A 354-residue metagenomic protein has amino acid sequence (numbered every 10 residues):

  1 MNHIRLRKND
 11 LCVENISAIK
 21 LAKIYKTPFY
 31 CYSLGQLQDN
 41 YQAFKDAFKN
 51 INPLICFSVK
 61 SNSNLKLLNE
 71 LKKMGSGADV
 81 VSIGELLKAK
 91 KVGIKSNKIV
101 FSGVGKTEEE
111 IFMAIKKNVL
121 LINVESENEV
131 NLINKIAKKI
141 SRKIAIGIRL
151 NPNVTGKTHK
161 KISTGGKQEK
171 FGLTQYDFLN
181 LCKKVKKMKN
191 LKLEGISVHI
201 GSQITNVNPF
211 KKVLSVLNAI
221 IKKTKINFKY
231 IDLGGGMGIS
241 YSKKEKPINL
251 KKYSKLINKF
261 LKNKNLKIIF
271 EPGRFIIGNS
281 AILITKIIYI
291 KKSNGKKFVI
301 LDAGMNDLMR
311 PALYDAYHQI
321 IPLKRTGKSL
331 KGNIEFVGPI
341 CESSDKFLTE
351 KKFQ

Functional and structural regions predicted by a protein language model:
M1-I144, K183-L193, K222-N227: A charged N-terminal "starter" segment
I4, L11-V13, F171, I320 (+1 more regions): Short clusters of hydrophobic/aromatic residues that line enzyme substrate/ligand-binding pockets
A22, L256, N265-Q354: Charged (often Lys/Glu-rich) extended helix/loop segments that serve as interaction or gating elements
Q36, N62, E85, K106 (+9 more regions): Short, glycine-/Ser/Thr-/acidic-enriched flexible segments
C56, A145, Y230, K267 (+1 more regions): Hydrophobic "anchor" residues on beta-strands that sit immediately upstream of conserved functional sites
S58, A145-N151, S197-H199, D232-G234 (+1 more regions): Short beta-strand segments
K91-I94, I115-K116, K138-R142, K161-S163 (+5 more regions): Solvent-exposed alpha-helices and their adjacent loops that cap or buttress functional pockets in soluble metabolic
N153-I290: Active-site loop/helix belt of alpha/beta enzymes
